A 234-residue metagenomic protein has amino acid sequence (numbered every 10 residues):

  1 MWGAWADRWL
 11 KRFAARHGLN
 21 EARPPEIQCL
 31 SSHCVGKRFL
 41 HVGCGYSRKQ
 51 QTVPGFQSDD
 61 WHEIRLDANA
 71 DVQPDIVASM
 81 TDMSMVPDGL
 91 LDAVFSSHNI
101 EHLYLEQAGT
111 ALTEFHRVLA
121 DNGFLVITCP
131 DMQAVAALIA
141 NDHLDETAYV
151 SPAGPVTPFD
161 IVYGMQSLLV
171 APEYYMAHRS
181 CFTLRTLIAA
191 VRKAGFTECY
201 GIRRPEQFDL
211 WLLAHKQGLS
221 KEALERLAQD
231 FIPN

Functional and structural regions predicted by a protein language model:
M1-H33: Membrane-proximal basic amphipathic "stem/tether" segments
A6, C34-K37, F182, D209: Generic structural microfeature
R23-P24, F39, T183-L184: A structural signal for well-ordered alpha-helical scaffolds and beta->alpha junctions
C29-H33, G55-F56, R203-R204: A general structural signal for short secondary-structure junctions and capping/turn motifs
S31-G45, S151-F159: Conserved long hydrophobic alpha-helices within structured protein cores
K37-A137, L212-K216: Conserved SAM-binding loop
Q107-T110, E114, A120, F124-N234: S-adenosyl-L-methionine-dependent methyltransferase catalytic module, highlighting the catalytic core
